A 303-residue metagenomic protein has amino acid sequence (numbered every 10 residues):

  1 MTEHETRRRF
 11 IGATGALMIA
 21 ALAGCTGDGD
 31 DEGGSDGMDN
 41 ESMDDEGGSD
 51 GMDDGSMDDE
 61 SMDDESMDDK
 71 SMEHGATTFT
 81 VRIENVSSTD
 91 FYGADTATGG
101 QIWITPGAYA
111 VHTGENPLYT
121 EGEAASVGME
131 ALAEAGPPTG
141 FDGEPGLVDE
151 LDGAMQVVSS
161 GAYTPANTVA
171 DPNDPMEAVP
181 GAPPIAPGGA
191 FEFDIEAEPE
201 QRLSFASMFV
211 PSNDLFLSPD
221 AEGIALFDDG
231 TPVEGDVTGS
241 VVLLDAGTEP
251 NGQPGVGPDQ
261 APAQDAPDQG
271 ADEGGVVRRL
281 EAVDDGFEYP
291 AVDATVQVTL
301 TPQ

Functional and structural regions predicted by a protein language model:
M1-T80, E84-F91, D95-M176, P180 (+5 more regions): Terminal disorder- and signal-encoded targeting elements
P184-I185: Short proline/glycine- and polar residue-rich coil/turn motifs
G189-F193: Short strand-edge motifs at loop-to-beta-strand transitions and within beta-strands of extracellular beta-rich domains
E196-Q201, F227-T231: A short, structured loop/turn motif at beta-sheet edges
E198-S212: Short, surface-exposed ligand- or partner-binding patches at beta-edge/loop junctions that are enriched in aromatics
V210, P219-P232: Extracytoplasmic/secretory-pathway segments with low complexity and glycosylation-like composition
